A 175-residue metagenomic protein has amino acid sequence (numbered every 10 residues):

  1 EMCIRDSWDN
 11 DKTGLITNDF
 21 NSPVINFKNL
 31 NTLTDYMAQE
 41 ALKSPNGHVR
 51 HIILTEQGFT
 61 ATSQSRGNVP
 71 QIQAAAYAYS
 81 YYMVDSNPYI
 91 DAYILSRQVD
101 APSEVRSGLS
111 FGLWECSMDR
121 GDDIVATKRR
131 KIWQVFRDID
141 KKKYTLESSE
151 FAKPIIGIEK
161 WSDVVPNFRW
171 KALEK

Functional and structural regions predicted by a protein language model:
M2-I4: Short, small-residue-biased leader/transition segments that mark boundaries at the very start of proteins
D6-S7, Q57-G58, T62, Q98: Cell-envelope and extracellular/periplasmic
W8-P23: A solvent-exposed, charged loop/short amphipathic helix patch at secondary-structure junctions
N21-A92: Catalytic-core region of carbohydrate-active enzymes that cleave or remodel glycosidic bonds
T62-K175: Aromatic-rich peripheral "rim/lid" segments of glycoside hydrolase catalytic domains that contact and position glycan
